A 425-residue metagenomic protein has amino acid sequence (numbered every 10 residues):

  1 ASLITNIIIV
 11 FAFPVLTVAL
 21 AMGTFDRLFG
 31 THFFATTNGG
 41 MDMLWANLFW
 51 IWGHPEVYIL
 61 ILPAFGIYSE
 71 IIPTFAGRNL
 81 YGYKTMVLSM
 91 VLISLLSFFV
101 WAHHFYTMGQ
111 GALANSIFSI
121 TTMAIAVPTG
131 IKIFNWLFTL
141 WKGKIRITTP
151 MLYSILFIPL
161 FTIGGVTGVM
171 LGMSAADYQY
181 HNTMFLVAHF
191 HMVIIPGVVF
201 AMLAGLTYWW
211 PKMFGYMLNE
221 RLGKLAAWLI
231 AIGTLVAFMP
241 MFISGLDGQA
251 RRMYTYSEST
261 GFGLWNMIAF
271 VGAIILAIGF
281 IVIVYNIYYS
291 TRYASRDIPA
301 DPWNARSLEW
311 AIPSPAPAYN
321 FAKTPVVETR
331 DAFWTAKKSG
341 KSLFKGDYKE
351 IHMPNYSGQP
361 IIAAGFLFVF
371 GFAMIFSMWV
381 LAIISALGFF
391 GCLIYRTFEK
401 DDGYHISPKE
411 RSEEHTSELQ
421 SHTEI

Functional and structural regions predicted by a protein language model:
A1-S417: ...captures the hydrophobic TM-helix bundle architecture rather than a specific catalytic motif, and can also fire on
H415-I425: Single conserved hydrophobic/aromatic residue that forms the stacking wall/gate of nucleotide- or nucleobase-binding
